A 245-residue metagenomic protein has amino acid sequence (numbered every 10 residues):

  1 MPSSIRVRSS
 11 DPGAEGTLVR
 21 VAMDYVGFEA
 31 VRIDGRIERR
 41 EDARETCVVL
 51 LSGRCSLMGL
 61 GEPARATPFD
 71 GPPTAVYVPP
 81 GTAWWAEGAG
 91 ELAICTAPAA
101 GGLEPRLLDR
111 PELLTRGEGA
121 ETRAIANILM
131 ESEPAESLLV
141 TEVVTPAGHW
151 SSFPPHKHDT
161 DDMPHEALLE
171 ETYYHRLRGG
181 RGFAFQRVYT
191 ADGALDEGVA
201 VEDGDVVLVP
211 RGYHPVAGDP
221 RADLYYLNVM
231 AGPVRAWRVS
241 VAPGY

Functional and structural regions predicted by a protein language model:
S3-V7: Large, well-folded core regions of big proteins
S9-E38, E121-T172: A short glycine-rich, His/Asp/Glu-containing loop-to-beta-strand
G27-G90, I94: Extended, compositionally biased flexible segments
R39-A64, V78, A147, D159-D205 (+1 more regions): Glycine- and acidic-residue-biased ligand/ion/polar-headgroup-sensing regions
F69-G88, A97, A200-R221: Conserved metal-binding segment of the jelly-roll/cupin
P80, G88, I94-P98, L129-M130 (+4 more regions): Short, structured patches in soluble enzyme cores that scaffold and shape functional sites
E91-E133, L227-Y245: Double-stranded beta-helix
R181-Y245: Acidic/histidine-enriched, beta-strand-rich ligand/metal-binding domains
